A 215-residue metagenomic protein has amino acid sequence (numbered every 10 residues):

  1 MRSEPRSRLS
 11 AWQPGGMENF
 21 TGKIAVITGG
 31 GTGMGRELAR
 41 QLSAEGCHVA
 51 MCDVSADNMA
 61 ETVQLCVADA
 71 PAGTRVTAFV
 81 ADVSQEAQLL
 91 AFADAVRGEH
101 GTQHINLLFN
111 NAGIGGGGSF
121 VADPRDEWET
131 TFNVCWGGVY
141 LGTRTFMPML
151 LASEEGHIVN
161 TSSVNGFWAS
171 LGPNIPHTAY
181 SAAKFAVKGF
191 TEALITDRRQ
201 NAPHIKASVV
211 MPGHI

Functional and structural regions predicted by a protein language model:
E18-A50: Canonical Rossmann dinucleotide-binding motif of NAD(H)/NADP(H)-dependent dehydrogenases/reductases, specifically
E45-E61: Conserved glycine-rich Rossmann-like NAD(P)H-binding loop of the short-chain dehydrogenase/reductase
A56-D57, V80-A91, R125: The beta1-alpha1 cofactor-binding region of Rossmann-like NAD(H)/NADP(H)-dependent oxidoreductases
I105, S119-F120, P124-E129: Substrate-binding pocket helix/loop in short-chain dehydrogenase/reductase
N111-G116: Conserved NAD(P)H cofactor-binding loop of Rossmann-fold oxidoreductase domains
T143, A183: Active-site helix of classical SDR
S163: Residue(s) in the substrate-gating loop at a strand-loop-helix junction that position the organic substrate next
